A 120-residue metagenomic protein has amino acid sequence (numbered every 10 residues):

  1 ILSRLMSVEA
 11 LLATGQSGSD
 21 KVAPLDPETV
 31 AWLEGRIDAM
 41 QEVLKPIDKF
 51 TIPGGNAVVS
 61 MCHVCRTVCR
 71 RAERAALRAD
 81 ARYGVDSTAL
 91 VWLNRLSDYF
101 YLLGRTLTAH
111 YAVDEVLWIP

Functional and structural regions predicted by a protein language model:
I1-P120: Phosphate/pyrophosphate-binding loop motifs in nucleotide- or prenyl diphosphate-using proteins
